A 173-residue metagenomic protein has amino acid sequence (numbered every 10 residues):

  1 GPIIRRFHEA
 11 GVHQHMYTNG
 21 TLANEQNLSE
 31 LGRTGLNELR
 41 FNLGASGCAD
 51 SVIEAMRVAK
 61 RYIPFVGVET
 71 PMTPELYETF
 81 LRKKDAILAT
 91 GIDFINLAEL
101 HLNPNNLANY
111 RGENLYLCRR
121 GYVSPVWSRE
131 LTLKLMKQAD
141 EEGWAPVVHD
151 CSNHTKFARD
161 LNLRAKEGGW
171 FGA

Functional and structural regions predicted by a protein language model:
G1, F7-A23, N27, L31-V52 (+2 more regions): Core AdoMet radical
I53-R159: Conserved C-terminal portion of the radical SAM core fold that forms the substrate/S-adenosylmethionine-binding
L163-A165: N-terminal pre-core extensions flanking Radical SAM catalytic domains
F171-A173: Radical SAM enzyme core and accessory elements
